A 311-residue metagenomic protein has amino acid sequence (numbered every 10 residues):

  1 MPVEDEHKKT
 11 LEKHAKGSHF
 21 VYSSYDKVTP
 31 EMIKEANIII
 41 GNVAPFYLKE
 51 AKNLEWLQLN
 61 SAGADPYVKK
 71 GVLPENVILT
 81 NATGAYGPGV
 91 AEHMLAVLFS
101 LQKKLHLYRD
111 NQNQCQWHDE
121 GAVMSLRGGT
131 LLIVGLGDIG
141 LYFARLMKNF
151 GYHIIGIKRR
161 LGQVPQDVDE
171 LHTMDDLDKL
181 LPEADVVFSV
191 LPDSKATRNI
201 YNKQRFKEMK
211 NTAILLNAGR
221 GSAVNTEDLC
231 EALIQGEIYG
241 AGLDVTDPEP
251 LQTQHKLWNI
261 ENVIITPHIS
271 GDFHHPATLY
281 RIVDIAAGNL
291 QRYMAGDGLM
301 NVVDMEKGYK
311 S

Functional and structural regions predicted by a protein language model:
M1-T80, K179, N202: An N-terminal-biased, well-structured beta-alpha scaffold segment characteristic of Rossmann-like dinucleotide-binding
E75-T130: Phosphate-binding beta-alpha-beta segment of Rossmann-like dinucleotide-binding domains, i.e., the NAD(P)
A91-L107, N149-Y152, D284-D297: Oxidoreductase and adenylate-handling cofactor-binding alpha/beta cores
L136-G137: Glycine-rich Rossmann-fold phosphate-binding loop(s) that bind the pyrophosphate of adenine dinucleotide cofactors
G140-L141: N-terminal Rossmann-fold NAD(P) dinucleotide-binding loop
N149-D167: NAD(P)-binding Rossmann-fold cofactor-contacting core
L161-K256: Rossmann-like adenosine-cofactor binding region
T212, A218-S311: Rossmann-like dinucleotide-binding domain for NAD(H)/NADP(H)
